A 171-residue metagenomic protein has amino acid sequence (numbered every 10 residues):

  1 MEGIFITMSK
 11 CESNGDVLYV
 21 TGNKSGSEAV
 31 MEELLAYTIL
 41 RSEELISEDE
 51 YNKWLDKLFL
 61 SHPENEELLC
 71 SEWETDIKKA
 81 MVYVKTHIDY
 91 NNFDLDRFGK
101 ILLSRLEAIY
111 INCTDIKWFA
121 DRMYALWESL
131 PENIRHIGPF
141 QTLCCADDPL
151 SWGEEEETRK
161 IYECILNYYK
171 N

Functional and structural regions predicted by a protein language model:
G3-F5: Generic short N-terminal amphipathic or hydrophobic helices
T7-N171: Acidic, Ser/Pro/Thr-rich low-complexity regulatory regions and the short amphipathic helical interaction modules they
